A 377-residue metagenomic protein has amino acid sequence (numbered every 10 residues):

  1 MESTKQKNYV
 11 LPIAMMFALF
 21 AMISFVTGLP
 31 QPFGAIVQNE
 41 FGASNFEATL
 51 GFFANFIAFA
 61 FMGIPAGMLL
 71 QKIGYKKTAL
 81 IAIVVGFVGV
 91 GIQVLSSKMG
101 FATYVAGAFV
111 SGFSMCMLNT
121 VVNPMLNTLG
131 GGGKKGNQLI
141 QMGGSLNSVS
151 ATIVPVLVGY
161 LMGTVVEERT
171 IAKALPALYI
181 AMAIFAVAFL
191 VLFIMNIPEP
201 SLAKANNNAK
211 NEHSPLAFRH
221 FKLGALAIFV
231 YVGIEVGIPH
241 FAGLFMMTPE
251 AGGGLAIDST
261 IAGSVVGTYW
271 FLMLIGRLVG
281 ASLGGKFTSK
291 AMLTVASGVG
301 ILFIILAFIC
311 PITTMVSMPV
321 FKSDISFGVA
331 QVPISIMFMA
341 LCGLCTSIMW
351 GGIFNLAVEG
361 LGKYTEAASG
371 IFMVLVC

Functional and structural regions predicted by a protein language model:
L11-A43, V122-N123, I238-M246: Extracytoplasmic
P30-Q31, A217-G267: Extracytoplasmic gate region of multi-pass secondary transporters
L50-M68, G267-V279: Central cavity-lining transmembrane alpha-helices of secondary-active solute carriers, predominantly the Major
F61-A102: Conserved MFS/SLC helix-loop-helix module at the cytosolic interface between two early adjacent transmembrane helices
V84-K98, V299-G328: C-terminal ends and interior cores of transmembrane alpha-helices in multi-pass membrane transporters/permeases
M99, G136-N196: Helix-loop-helix hairpin linking two adjacent transmembrane segments in secondary transporters
F101-L118, P319-M349: Hydrophobic core of transmembrane alpha-helices in multi-pass small-molecule transporters, especially MFS/SLC-type
V105-S145: Cytoplasmic helix-loop-helix junction between adjacent transmembrane helices in 12-TM secondary transporters
